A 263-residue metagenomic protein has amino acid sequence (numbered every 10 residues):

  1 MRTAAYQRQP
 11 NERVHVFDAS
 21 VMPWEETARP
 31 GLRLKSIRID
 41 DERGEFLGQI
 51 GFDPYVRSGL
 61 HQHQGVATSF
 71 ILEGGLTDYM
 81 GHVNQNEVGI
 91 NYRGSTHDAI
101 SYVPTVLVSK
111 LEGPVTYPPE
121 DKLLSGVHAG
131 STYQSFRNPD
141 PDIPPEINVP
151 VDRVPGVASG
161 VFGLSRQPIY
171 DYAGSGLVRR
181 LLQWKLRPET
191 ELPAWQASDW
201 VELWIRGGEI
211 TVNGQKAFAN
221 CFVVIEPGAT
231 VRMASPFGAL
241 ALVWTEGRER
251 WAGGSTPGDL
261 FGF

Functional and structural regions predicted by a protein language model:
M1-E42, E120-V178, D259-F263: A short, N-terminal "cap"/entry segment at the start of jelly-roll beta-barrel domains of the cupin/DSBH fold
A28-R29, D41, L60-H61, P193-W195: Short loop/turn motifs at secondary-structure junctions and domain boundaries
L32, H82, R93-K122, D199 (+2 more regions): Ligand-binding loop in jelly-roll beta-barrel domains
R33-G59: Active-site-flanking structural segment that lines cofactor/substrate pockets
F52, W184-L186, I205, I225 (+1 more regions): Hydrophobic residues in beta-strands and at strand termini
D53-V56, H63-D78, P188-N213: Glycine- and acidic-residue-biased ligand/ion/polar-headgroup-sensing regions
V56-G59, T77-D78, Q85, G89-D98 (+4 more regions): Histidine-centered metal-chelating micro-motifs
